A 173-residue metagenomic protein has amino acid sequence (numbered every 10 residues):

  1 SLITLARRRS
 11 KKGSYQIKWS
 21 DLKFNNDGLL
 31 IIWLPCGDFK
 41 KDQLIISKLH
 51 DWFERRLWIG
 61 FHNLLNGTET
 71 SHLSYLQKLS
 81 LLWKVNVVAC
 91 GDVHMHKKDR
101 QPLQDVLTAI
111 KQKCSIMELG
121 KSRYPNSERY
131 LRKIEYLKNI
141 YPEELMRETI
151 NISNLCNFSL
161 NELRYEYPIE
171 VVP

Functional and structural regions predicted by a protein language model:
S1-N63, K98-P173: Conserved active-site carboxylates
S14-W19, S71-L76, C90-G91, E135: Short alpha-helical segments and helix-capping/turn motifs at coil-helix boundaries
I45-L49, H72-L79: A general structural detector for well-ordered alpha-helical segments in enzyme core domains, enriched
D51-R56, Q77-V88, S159: Secondary-structure transition/capping motifs at alpha-helix termini and the adjoining loop/turn into the next element
W58-L65, T70-Y75: Helix-hairpin-helix/helix-loop-helix acidic hairpins
V85-D99: Short acidic/histidine-rich active-site segments
